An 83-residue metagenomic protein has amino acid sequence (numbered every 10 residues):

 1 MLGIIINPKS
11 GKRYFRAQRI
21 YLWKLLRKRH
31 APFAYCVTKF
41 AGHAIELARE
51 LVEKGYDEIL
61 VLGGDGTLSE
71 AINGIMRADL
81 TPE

Functional and structural regions predicted by a protein language model:
M1-I59, N73: ATP/NTP phosphate-donor binding region
K28-H30, A78-P82: Short helix-capping segments at alpha-helix termini
V61-G66: N-terminal glycine-rich "phosphate-gripper" loop used for MgATP/nucleotide binding and carboxylate activation
T67-L80: Short Gly/Thr/Asp-enriched flexible loops that form oxyanion-binding sites at enzyme active sites
